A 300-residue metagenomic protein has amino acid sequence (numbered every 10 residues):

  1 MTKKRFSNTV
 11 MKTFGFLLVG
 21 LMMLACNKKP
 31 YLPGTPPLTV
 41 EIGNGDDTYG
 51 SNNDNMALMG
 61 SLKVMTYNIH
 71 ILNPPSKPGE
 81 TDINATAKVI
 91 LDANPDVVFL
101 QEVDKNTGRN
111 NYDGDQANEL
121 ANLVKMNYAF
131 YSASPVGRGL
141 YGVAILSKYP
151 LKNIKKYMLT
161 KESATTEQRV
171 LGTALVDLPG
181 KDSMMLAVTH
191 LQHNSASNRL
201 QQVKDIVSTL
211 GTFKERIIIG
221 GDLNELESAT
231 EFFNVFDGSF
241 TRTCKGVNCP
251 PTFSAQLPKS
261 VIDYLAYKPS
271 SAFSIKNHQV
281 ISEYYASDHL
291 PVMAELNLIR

Functional and structural regions predicted by a protein language model:
M1-E41: Bacterial Sec-dependent N-terminal signal peptides
L24-N122, P135, K204, R300: N-terminal, active-site-proximal structural segment of metallo-dependent hydrolase catalytic domains
G43-N53, T81-K88, M158-E162, Q168-A174 (+2 more regions): Alpha-helical scaffolding within the catalytic cores of extracellular/periplasmic polymer-degrading hydrolases
N52-V64, Y141-V143, S147-N153, T166-V188 (+1 more regions): Beta-strand-turn-beta hairpins that frame and shape the catalytic cleft of phosphate-ester-processing enzymes
K63-I69, T86-N111, L146, A174 (+4 more regions): Active-site beta-strand/loop signature of hydrolases that rely on acidic residues for catalysis
Y67-L72, Q101-V103, Y131-P135, S147-Y149 (+6 more regions): Active-site-proximal beta-strand/loop segments in catalytic clefts of secreted hydrolases
L91-P95, A121-A129, L151, P179 (+3 more regions): Sec-exported extracytoplasmic/periplasmic mature domains
N110-Y112, N127-I145, A164-E167, N224-M293: Active site of divalent-metal-dependent phosphoester/diester hydrolases
